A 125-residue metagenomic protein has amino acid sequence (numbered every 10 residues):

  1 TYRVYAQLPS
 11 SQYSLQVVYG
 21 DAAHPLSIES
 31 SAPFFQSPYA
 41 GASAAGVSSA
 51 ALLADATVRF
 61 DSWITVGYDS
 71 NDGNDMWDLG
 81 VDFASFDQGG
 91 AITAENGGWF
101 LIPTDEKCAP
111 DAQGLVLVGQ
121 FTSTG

Functional and structural regions predicted by a protein language model:
T1-G125: Non-catalytic macromolecular-recognition regions in eukaryotic signaling proteins
